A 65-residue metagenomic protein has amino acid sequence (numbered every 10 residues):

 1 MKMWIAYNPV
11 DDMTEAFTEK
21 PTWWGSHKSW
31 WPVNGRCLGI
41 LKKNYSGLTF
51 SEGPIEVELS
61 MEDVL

Functional and structural regions predicted by a protein language model:
K2-N8: A short beta-strand micro-motif
M3, T22-W23, S29-W30: Residues in intrinsically disordered, low-complexity segments of regulatory proteins
N8-P9, P32: Acidic surface patches and DE-rich sequence motifs
D11-D12, D63: Acidic-enriched, low-complexity/disordered segments with a strong bias for Aspartate over Glutamate
D12-G25, K43: Short, surface-exposed terminal/edge motifs of secreted or surface/virion proteins that either
H27-L65: Low-complexity intrinsically disordered segments
